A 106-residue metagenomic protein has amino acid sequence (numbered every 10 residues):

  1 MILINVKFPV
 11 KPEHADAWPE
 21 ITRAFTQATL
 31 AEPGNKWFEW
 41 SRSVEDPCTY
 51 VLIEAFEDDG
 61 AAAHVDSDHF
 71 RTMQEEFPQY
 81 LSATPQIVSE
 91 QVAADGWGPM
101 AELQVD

Functional and structural regions predicted by a protein language model:
M1-I2, A17, E32-G34: Short, flexible segments with low predicted structural confidence
I2-P9, E39-V65: Short, well-ordered beta-strand segments in beta-rich or mixed alpha/beta enzyme and ligand-binding folds
P9-W18: Short, surface-exposed ligand-recognition loops at beta-strand->loop->(often short) alpha-helix junctions that present
H14, C48, H69: Short phosphate-engaging motifs
A15, G34-W37, A94: Intrinsically disordered regions, especially transient/low-confidence alpha-helical propensity segments and coil-helix
A24-K36, A55-S89: An amphipathic, aromatic/His-enriched active-site/gating alpha helix that lines ligand/cofactor pockets
E39-C48, E75-D106: Glycine-rich beta-strand-turn "strand-cap" elements at beta-sheet edges
